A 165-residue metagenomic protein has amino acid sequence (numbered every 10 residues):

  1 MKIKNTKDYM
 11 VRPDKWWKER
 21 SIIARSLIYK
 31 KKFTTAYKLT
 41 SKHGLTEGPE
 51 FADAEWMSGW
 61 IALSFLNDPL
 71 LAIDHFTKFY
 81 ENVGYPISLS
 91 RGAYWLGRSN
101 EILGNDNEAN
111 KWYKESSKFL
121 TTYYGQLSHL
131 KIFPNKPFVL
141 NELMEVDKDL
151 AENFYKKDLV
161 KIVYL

Functional and structural regions predicted by a protein language model:
M1-L165: Extracytoplasmic and endomembrane cell-envelope/extracellular-matrix remodeling and assembly machinery
